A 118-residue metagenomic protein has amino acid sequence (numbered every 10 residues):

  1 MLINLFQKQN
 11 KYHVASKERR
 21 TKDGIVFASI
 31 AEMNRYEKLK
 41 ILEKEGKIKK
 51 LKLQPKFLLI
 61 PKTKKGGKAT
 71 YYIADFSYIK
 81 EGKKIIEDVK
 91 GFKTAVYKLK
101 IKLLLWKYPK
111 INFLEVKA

Functional and structural regions predicted by a protein language model:
M1-A118: Electrostatic, structured charged patches in enzyme active sites and in nucleic-acid/phosphate-binding
